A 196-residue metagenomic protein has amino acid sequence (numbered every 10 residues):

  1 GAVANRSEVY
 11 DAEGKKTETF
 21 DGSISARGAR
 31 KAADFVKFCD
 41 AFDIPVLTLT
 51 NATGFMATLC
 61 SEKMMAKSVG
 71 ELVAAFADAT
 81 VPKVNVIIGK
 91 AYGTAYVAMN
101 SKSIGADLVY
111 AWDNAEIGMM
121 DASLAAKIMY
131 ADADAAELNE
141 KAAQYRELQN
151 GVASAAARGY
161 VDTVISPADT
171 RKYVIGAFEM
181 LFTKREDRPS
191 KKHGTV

Functional and structural regions predicted by a protein language model:
G1-V196: Ligand-binding clefts of soluble mixed alpha/beta catalytic domains
